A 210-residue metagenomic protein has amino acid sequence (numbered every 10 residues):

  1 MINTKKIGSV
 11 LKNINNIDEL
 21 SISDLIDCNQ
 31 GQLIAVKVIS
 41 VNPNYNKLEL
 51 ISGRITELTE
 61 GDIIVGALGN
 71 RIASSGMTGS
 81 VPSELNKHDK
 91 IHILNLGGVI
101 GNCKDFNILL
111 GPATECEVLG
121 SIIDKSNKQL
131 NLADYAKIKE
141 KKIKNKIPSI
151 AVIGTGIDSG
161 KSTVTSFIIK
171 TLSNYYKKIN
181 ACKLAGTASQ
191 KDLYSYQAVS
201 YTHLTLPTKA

Functional and structural regions predicted by a protein language model:
M1-S74, G79-K90, L96: N-terminal accessory targeting/assembly segments
V38, A67-G69, L96-G97, F106-N107 (+3 more regions): Fold-independent oxyanion-binding glycine-rich loops and adjacent beta-strand/coil segments at enzyme active sites
G53-I55, D89-H92, I138-K142, G156 (+2 more regions): A generic local secondary-structure boundary/capping motif
D89-I147: Extreme N-terminal, non-catalytic leader segments that precede Walker-type/kinase nucleotide-binding cores
K139-C182: Walker A (P-loop) phosphate-binding motif
T171-Y201: N-terminal phosphate/diphosphate-binding loop that engages ATP/GTP or pyrophosphate donors across diverse enzyme folds
T202-T208: Conserved small/polar residues in nucleotide/adenosyl-binding loops
